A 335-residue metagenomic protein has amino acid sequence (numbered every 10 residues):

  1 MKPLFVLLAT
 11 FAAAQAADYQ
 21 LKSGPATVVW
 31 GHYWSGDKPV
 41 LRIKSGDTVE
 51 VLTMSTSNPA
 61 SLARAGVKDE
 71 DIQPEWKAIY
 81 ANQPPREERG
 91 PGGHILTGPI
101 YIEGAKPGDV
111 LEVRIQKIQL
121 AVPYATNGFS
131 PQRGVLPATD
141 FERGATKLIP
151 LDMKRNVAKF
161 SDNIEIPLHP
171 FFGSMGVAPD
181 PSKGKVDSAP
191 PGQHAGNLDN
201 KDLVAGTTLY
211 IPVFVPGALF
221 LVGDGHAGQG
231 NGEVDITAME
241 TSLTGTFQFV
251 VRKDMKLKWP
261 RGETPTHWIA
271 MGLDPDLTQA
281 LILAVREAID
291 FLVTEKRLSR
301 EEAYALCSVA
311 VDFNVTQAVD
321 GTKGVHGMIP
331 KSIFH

Functional and structural regions predicted by a protein language model:
M1-L7: Sec-dependent signal peptide recognition, specifically the positively charged N-region followed immediately by
L7-A16: Hydrophobic h-region of N-terminal signal peptides that target proteins for export in Gram-negative bacteria
A17-V29, E70-G93, M175-A189: Short, basic/aromatic beta-hairpin or loop at an interaction surface
K22-V28, W34-E50, S55, E88 (+8 more regions): Alpha/propeptide regions of enzymes that mature by internal proteolysis
T56-D69, I118-F129, G217-A227, Q317-V319: Short, Lys/Arg- and Gly-enriched loop/turn segments at beta-strand edges
T56-E103, I115: Extended, compositionally biased flexible segments
A78, P91-I95, Y101, Q116-D202: Intrinsically disordered, low-complexity linker/loop segments enriched in Gly/Pro and charged/polar residues
L168-L277: Conserved mixed alpha/beta catalytic, RNA-binding, or beta-rich assembly cores of soluble enzyme, regulatory
